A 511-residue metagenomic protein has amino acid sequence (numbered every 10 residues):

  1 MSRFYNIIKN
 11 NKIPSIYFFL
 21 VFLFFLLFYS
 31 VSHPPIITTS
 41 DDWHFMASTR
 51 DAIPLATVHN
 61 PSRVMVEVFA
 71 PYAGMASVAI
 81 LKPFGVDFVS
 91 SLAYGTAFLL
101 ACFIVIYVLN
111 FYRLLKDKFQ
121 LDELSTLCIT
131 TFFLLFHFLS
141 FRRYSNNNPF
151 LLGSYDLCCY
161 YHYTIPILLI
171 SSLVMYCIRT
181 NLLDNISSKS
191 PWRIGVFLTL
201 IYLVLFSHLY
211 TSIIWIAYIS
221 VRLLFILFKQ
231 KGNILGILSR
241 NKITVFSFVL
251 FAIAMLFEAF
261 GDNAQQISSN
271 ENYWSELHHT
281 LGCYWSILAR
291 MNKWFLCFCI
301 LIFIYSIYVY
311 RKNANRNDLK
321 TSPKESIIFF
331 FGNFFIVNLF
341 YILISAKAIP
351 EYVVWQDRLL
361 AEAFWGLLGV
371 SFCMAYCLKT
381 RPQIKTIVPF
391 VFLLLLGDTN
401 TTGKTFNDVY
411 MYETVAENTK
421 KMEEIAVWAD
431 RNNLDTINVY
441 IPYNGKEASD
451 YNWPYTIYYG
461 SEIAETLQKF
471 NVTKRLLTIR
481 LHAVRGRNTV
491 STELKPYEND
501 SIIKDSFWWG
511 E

Functional and structural regions predicted by a protein language model:
M1-I7, D117-K118, I178-R193, L224-S239 (+2 more regions): Membrane-interface junctions at the ends of membrane-embedded or membrane-associated helices
S2-M65, L81-C128, P382-V388, F392-E511: Intrinsically disordered, polar/acidic, low-complexity terminal segments
N11-F28, I129-L135, V196-T199, T244-I253 (+1 more regions): Alpha-helical transmembrane segments
Y29-F98, L209-L359: Transmembrane catalytic cores of multi-pass membrane glycosyltransferases and polysaccharide-assembly enzymes
F103-L115, L169-N181, I216-F225, I300-I307 (+1 more regions): Transmembrane alpha-helical segments
S125-R179, L339-M374: Membrane-interface micro-motifs in multi-pass membrane enzymes
P191-G195, T244-V249, L319-F331, C377-N400: Signature aromatic-anchored transmembrane alpha helix within multi-pass, membrane-resident enzymes that catalyze glycan
W192-S220: Membrane-interface alpha helices of multi-pass inner-membrane proteins
